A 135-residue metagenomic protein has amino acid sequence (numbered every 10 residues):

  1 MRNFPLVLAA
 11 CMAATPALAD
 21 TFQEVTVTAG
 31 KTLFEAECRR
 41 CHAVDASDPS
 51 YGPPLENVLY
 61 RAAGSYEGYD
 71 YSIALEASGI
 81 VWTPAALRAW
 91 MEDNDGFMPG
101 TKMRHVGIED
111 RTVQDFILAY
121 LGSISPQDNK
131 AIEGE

Functional and structural regions predicted by a protein language model:
M1-A9: Sec-dependent signal peptide recognition, specifically the positively charged N-region followed immediately by
A9-A19: Hydrophobic h-region of N-terminal signal peptides that target proteins for export in Gram-negative bacteria
A13, E35, A43, Y60 (+2 more regions): Residues at helix-coil transition
A17-E35, V44, I132: Electrostatic cytochrome c docking/interface patches
D20, T83-E133: C-terminal capping alpha-helices of c-type cytochrome domains
V27-K31, A43-T83, H105-G107: Gly/Gly-Pro-rich "capping" loops immediately C-terminal to redox-active cysteine motifs in periplasmic/lumenal
A36, S50, Y66, M98-G100 (+1 more regions): Extracytoplasmic
R40: Short, cysteine/histidine-rich loop/knuckle motifs that typically chelate Zn2+
